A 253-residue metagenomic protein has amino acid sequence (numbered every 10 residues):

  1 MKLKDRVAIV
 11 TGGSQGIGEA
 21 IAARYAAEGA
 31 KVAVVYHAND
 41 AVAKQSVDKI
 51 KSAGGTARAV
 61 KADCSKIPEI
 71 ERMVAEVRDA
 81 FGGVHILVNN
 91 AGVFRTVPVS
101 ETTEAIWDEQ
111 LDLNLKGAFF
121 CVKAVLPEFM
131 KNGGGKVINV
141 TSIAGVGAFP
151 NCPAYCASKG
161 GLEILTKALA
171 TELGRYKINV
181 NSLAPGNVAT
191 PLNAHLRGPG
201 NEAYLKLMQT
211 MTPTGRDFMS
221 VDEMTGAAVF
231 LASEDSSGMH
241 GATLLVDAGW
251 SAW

Functional and structural regions predicted by a protein language model:
K2, F119, G134, D217-V246 (+1 more regions): C-terminal substrate-recognition "lid" of short-chain dehydrogenase/reductases
V7, S14-Q15: Conserved glycine-rich cofactor-binding loop
P98-V99, I106-L111, M208: Substrate-binding pocket helix/loop in short-chain dehydrogenase/reductase
V122, S158: Active-site helix of classical SDR
S142: Residue(s) in the substrate-gating loop at a strand-loop-helix junction that position the organic substrate next
G174, N179, M239-G241: Short, small/polar-rich loop/turn modules that mediate ligand/substrate recognition or access, typified
N201-E223: Catalytic Tyr-x(3-8)-Lys segment
